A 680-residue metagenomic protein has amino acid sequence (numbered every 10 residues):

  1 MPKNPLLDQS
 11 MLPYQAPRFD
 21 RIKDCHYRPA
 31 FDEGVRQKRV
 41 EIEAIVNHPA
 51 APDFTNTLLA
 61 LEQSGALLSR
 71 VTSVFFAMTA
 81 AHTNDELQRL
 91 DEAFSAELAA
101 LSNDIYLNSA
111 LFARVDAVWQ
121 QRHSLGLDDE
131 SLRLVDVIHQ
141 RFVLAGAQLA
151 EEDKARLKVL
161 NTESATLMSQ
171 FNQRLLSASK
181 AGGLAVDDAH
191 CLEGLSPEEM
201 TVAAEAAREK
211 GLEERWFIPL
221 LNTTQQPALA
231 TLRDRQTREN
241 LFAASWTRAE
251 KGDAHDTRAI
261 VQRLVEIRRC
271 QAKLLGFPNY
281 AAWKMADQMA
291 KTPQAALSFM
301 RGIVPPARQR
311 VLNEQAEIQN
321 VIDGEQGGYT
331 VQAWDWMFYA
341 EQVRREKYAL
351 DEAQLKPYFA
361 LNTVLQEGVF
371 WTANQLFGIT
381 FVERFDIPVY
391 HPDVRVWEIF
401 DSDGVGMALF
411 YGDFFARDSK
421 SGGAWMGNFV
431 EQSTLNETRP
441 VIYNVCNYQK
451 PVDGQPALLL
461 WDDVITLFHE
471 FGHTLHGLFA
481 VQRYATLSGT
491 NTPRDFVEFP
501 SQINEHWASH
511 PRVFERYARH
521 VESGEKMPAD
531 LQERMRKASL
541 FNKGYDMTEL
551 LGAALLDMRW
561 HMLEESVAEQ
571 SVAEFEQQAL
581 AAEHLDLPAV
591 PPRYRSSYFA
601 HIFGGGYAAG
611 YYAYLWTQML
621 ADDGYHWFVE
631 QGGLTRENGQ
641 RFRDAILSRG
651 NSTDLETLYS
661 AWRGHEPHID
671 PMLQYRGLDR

Functional and structural regions predicted by a protein language model:
M1-H26, E33, R215-F217, E346-Y348 (+9 more regions): C-terminal, non-catalytic "cap/extension" segments appended to globular domains
M1-S196, F628: N-terminal helix-rich structural modules
M11-H26, F75-F94, A117-V159, P219-A259 (+7 more regions): Short His/Asp/Glu-rich catalytic/ion-coordination signatures at enzyme active sites or charged loops
R36, V40, A44-A51, L67-N84 (+22 more regions): Intrinsically disordered or highly flexible coil/loop and linker segments, enriched in small and charged/polar residues
A66-A77, D136, Q140, A243 (+4 more regions): Short, hydrophobic/amphipathic alpha-helical patches that form generic packing surfaces within helical domains
E130, L134-V135, T166, Q173 (+9 more regions): Active-site-proximal, well-structured secondary-structure segments within enzyme catalytic domains
T257-R269, V441-N444, Q482, R649-N651: Short, hydrophobic/aliphatic alpha-helical segments
Q449-F468: Short pre-active-site segment immediately N-terminal to the catalytic Zn-binding motif
